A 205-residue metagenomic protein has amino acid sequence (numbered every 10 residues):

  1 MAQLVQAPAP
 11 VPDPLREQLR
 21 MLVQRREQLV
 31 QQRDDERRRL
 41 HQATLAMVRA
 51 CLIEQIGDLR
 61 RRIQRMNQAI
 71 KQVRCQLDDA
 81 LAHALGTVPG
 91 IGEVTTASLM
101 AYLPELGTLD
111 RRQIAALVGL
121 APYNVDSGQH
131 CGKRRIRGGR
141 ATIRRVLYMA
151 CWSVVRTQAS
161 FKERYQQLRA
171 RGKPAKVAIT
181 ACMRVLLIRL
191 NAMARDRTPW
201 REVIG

Functional and structural regions predicted by a protein language model:
M1-T87: Long, charge-rich intrinsically disordered scaffolds of nucleic-acid metabolism proteins
L4, Y102, L106, R189: Active-site catalytic microenvironments for nucleophilic, acid-base chemistry
A82-P89, R135-G139: Cytochrome P450 C-terminal beta-domain/meander region
L85, R164-Y165, L190: Generic hydrophobic alpha-helical segments
E93, S98-R171, A175, E202-I204: Phosphate-backbone recognition surface of nucleic-acid-processing proteins
A170-G205: Basic, amphipathic alpha-helical segments enriched in Lys/Arg and hydrophobic/aromatic residues
